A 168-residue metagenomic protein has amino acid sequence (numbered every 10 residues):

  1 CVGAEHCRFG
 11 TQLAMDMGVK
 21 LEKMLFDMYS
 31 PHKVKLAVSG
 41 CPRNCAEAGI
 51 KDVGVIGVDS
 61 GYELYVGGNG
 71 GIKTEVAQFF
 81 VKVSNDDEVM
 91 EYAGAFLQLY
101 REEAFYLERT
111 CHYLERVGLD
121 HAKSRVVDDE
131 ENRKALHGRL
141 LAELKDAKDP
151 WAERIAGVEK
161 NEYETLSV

Functional and structural regions predicted by a protein language model:
C1-D59, I155-V168: Small-residue-enriched alpha-helical segments and adjacent helix-cap loops that form tight helix-helix packing
L13-L21, N85-Y92, G118, A122: General structural feature for long, well-ordered alpha-helical segments within catalytic domains of soluble enzymes
K23-S30, G94-Y106, V127-E131: Generic secondary-structure signature for well-ordered alpha-helical cores
D27-H32, Y65-T74, H137-E143: Short, conserved aromatic-histidine micro-motifs
K35, G40, N44, G49-R109 (+1 more regions): Mobile "lid/hinge" segments at catalytic clefts and subdomain interfaces of large enzymes
F105-R125, A156-V158: Bimodal "functional hotspot" detector
E115-E143: Terminal amphipathic helices with adjacent charged low-complexity linkers/tails
A135-V168: Charge-rich, low-complexity terminal tails
